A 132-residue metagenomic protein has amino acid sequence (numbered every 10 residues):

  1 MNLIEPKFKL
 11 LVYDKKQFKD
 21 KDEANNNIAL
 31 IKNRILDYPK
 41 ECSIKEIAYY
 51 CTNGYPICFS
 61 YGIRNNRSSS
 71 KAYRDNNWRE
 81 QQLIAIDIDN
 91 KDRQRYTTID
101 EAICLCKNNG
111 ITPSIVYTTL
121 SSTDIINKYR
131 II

Functional and structural regions predicted by a protein language model:
M1-Y129: Signature for HUH/AEP ssDNA processing cores
I132: Extracellular, beta-strand-rich glycan-interacting domains
